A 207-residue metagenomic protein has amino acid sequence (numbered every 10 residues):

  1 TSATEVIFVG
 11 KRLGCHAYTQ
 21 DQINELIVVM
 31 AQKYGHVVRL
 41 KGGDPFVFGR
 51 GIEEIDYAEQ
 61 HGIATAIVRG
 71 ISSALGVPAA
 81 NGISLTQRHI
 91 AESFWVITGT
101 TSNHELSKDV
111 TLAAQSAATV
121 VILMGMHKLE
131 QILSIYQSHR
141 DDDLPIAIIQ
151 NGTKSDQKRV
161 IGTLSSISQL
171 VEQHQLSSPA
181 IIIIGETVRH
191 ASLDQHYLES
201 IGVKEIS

Functional and structural regions predicted by a protein language model:
T1-V68, S166-S168, A180: Class I S-adenosyl-L-methionine
T4-K11, G62-A66, L85-E92, D141-I148: Short hydrophobic/aromatic-enriched beta-strand-loop microsegments
Q22, Q32-V38, R50, S93 (+1 more regions): A contiguous loop/helix-start segment that scaffolds small-molecule binding in enzyme catalytic cores
G42-S116, K158-I161: Class I SAM-dependent methyltransferase SAM-binding "motif I" and its flanking Rossmann-like core
